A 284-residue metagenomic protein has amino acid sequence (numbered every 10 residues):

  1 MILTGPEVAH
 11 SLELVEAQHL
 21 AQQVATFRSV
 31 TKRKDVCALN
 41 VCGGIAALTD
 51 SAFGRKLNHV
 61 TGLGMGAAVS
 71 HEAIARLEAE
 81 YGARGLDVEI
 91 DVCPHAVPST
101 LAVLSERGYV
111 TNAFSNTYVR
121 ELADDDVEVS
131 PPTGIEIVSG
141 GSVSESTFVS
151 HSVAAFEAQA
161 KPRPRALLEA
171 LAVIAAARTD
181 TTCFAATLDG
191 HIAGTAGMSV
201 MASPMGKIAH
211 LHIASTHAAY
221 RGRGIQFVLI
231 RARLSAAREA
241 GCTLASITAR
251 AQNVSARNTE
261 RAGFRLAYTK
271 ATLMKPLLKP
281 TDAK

Functional and structural regions predicted by a protein language model:
M1-G82, V97: N-terminal charged segments
M1-Q23, T61, S115, D124-A172 (+2 more regions): Short amphipathic alpha-helix that is part of the acyltransferase structural core
V30-C37, G85-L86, N112-F114, V173-F184 (+1 more regions): A short helix-loop-beta-strand connector motif used in the catalytic cores of GNAT acetyltransferases and, in some
S51-H59, N112, M201-L211, R221: A conserved beta-turn-beta hairpin within the catalytic core of GNAT-like acetyltransferases that forms part
G66-S146, S255, A271-K275: Acyl-donor-binding surface of acyltransferase catalytic domains
S70-A79, H212, T216, G222-E239 (+2 more regions): Conserved acetyl-CoA-binding loop-helix of GNAT-fold acetyltransferases
R84-C93, A237-R250: Conserved GNAT acetyl-CoA-binding A-motif
P162-A219: A conserved beta-strand-loop-helix scaffold within acyl/acetyltransferase catalytic domains
